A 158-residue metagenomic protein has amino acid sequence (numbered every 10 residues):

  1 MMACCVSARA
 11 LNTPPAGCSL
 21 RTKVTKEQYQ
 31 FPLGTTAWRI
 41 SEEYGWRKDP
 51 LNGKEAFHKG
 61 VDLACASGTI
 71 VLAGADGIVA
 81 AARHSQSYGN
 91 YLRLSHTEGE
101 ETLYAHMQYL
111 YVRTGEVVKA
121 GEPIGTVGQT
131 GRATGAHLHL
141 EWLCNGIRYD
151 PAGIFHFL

Functional and structural regions predicted by a protein language model:
M1-V6: Hydrophobic membrane-insertion alpha-helices, especially the h-region of bacterial N-terminal signal peptides
A8-Y88, A120: Surface-exposed, glycine-biased beta-strand/turn segments
T36, S67, E100, Q108 (+1 more regions): A generic "binding-loop/recognition-motif" signal
I40, N90-H96, E116-L158: Conserved, short, structured surface segments that act as functional micro-motifs
E42, C65, A81, H106-Y109 (+1 more regions): A residue-level detector for short acidic-glycine micro-motifs
W46-K48, E100, Y111, G146 (+1 more regions): Feature marks short, surface-exposed loop/turn motifs that line or immediately flank catalytic pockets and channel
A56-H58, A73-Y111, A136, E141-W142: Zn2+-dependent peptidoglycan hydrolase active-site motif and core
V61, T69, T102, L110 (+2 more regions): Glycine-centered loop/turn positions within well-structured domains that cap or flank conserved ligand/cofactor-binding
